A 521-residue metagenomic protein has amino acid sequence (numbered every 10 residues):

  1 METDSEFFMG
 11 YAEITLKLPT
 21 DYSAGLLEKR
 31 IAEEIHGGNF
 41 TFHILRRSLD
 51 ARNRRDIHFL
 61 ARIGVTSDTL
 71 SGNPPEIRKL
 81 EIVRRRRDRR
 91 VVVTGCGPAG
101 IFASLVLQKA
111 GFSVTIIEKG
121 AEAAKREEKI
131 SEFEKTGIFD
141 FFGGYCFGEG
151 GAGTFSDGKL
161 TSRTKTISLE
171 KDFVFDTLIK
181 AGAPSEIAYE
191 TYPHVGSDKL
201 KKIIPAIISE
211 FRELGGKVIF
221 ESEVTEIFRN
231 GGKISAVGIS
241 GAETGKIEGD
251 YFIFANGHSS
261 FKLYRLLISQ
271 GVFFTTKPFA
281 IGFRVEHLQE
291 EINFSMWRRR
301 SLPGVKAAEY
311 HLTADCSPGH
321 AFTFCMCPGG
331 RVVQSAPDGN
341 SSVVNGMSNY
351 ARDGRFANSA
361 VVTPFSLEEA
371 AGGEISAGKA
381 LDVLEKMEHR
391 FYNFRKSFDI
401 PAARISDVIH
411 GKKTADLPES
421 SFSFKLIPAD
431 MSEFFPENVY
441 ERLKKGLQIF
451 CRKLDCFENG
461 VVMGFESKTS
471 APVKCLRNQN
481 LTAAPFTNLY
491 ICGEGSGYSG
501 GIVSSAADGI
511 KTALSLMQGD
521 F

Functional and structural regions predicted by a protein language model:
D4-I57, I63-F155, K159-T177, A181-F521: Residues forming the flavin
